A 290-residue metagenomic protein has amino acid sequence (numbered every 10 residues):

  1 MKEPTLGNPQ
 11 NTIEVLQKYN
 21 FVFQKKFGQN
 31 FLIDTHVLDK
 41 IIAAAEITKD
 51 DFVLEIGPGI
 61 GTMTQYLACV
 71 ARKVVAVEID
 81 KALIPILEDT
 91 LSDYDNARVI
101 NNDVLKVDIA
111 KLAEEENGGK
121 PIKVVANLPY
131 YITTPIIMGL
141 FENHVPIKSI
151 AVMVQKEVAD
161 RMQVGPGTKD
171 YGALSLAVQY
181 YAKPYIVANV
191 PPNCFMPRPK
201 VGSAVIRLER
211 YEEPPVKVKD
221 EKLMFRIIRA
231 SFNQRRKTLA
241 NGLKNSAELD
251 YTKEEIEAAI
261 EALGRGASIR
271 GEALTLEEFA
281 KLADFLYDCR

Functional and structural regions predicted by a protein language model:
M1-A230, E272, K281, F285-D288: Catalytic cores of RNA-modifying enzymes
V15, E255-L263, F285: Generic non-transmembrane alpha-helical segments
A204, L208-R210, V216-E255, L263-G266 (+1 more regions): An accessory alpha-helical subdomain
I269: Interfaces that engage single-stranded nucleic acids at replication/repair/recombination sites
